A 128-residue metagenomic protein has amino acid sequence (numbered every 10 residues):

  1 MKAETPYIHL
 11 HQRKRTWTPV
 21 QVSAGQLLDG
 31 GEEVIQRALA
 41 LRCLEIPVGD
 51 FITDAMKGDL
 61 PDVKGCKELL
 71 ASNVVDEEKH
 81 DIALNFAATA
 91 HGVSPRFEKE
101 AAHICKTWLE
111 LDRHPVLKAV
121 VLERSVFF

Functional and structural regions predicted by a protein language model:
M1-F128: Non-heme di-metal
